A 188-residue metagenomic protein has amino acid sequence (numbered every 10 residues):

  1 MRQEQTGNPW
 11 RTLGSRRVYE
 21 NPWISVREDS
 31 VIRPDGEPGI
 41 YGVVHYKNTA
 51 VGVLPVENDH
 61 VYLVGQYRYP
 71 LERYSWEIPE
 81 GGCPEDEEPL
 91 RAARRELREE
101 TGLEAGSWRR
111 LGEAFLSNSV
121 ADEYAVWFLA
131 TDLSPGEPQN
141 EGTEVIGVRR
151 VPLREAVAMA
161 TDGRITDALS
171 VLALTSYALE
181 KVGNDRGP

Functional and structural regions predicted by a protein language model:
R2-P9, V44, V51-R95, E99: Conserved Nudix-box catalytic region and its N-terminal flanking loop in Nudix hydrolases and closely related
R2-W10, E37, Y74, E85 (+5 more regions): Nudix hydrolase/Nudix homology domain
W10, G14-G52, E57: Acidic, metal-coordinating catalytic segment for phosphate/diphosphate chemistry, firing primarily on the Nudix
S25, H45-N48, V56-N58, Y67-P70 (+3 more regions): Active-site segment of metal-dependent pyrophosphate-handling enzymes, primarily the Nudix hydrolase catalytic core
E28-S30, P55, L129-T131, R150-P152 (+1 more regions): Short, well-ordered beta-strand micro-motif
